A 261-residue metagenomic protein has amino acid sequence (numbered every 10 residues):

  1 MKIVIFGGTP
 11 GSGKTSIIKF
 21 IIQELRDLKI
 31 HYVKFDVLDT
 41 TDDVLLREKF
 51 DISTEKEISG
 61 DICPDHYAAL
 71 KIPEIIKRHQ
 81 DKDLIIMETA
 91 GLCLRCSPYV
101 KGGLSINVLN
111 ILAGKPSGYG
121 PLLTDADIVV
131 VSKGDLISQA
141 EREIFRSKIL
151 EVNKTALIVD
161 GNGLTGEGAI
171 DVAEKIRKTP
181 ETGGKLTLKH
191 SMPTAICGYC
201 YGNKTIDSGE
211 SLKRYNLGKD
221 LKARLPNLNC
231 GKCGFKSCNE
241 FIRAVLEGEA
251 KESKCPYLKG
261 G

Functional and structural regions predicted by a protein language model:
K2-V100, G134: Nucleotide-state-sensitive switch-loop elements of NTP-binding domains
K49, V129, V152, T179-T182 (+4 more regions): Change "in soluble alpha/beta enzymes" to "in soluble alpha/beta proteins
A69-E74, A169-T179, G198-K204: Short, surface-exposed amphipathic charged segments that create phosphate/polyanion-binding patches used for binding
A90-T155: Conserved C-terminal guanine-recognition region of P-loop GTPase G domains, centered on the G4
D135-K189: Canonical P-loop GTPase G-domain recognition
G184-T194, L217-N229: Immediate flanking context of iron-sulfur cluster ligation sites
T194-T205, P226-A244, P256-Y257: Local cysteine-cluster metal-coordination motifs and their immediate loop/turn environment, predominantly Fe-S cluster
L212-G218, R243-G261: Non-heme iron-sulfur electron-transfer modules
